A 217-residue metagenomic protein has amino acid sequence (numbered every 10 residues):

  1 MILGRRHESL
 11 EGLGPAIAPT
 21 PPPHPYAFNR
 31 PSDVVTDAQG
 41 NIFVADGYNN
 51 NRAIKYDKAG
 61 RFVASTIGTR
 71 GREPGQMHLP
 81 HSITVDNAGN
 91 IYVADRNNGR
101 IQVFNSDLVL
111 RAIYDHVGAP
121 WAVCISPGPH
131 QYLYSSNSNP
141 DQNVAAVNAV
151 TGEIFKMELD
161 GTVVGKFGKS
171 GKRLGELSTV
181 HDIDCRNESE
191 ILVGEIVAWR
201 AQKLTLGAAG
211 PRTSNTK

Functional and structural regions predicted by a protein language model:
M1-K217: Eukaryotic scaffold repeat domains enriched in small/polar residues
